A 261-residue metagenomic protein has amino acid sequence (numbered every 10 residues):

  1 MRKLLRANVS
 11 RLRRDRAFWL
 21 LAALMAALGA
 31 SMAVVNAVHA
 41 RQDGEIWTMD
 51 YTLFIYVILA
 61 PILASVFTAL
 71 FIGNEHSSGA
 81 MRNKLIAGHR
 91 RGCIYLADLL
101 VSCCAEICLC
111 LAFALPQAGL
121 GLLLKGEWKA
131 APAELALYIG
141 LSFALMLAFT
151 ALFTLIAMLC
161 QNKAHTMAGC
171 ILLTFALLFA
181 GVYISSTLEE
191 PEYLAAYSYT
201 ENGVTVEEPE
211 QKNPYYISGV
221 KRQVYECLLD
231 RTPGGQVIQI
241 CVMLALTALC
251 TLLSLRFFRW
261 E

Functional and structural regions predicted by a protein language model:
M1-M25: Aromatic- and glycine-rich beta-strand/loop motifs that create alpha-glucan
R6, R11, R90-S102, E106: Cytosolic juxtamembrane helix and N-cap/initiation of the first transmembrane helix
R16-A22, A26-F71, L96-C170, L178 (+7 more regions): Secretory targeting signals
T68-A87, R91-G92: Transmembrane helix boundary and interhelical loop/hinge segments in multi-pass membrane proteins
H76, H89, C160-Q161, E261: Membrane-helix interface residues
V242-E261: Junction motif at the cytosolic side of a transmembrane helix
